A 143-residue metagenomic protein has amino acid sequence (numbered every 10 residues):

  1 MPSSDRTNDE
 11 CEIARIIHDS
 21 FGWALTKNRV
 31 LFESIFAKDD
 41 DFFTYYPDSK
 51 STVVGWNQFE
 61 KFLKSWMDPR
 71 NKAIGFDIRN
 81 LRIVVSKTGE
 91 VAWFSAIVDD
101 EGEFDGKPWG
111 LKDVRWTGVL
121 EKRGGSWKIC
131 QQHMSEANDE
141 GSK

Functional and structural regions predicted by a protein language model:
M1-K38, K143: Short, low-complexity N-terminal intrinsically disordered segments enriched in polar/charged residues
N8, R15-I16, G75-I78, R115: Short, conserved clusters of charged catalytic residues that mark active-site and nucleotide-handling motifs
C11, R29-E90: A solvent-exposed, acidic/Ser-Thr-rich amphipathic alpha-helical stretch
S20, F43-P47, V91-G102: Short, well-ordered beta-strand segments in beta-rich or mixed alpha/beta enzyme and ligand-binding folds
S20, F59, L63, I78-V84 (+3 more regions): Hydrophobic/aromatic beta-strand elements that line small-molecule binding cavities or substrate pockets in beta-rich
S49-S51, D100-E101, E136-D139: Solvent-exposed loop/turn segments at secondary-structure junctions within structured extracellular/periplasmic domains
W93, L111-K143: Short beta-strand edge/turn micro-motifs at domain boundaries
D100-G110: Short, cysteine-centered beta-strand-loop-beta hairpins and adjacent loop/turn segments enriched in charged/polar
